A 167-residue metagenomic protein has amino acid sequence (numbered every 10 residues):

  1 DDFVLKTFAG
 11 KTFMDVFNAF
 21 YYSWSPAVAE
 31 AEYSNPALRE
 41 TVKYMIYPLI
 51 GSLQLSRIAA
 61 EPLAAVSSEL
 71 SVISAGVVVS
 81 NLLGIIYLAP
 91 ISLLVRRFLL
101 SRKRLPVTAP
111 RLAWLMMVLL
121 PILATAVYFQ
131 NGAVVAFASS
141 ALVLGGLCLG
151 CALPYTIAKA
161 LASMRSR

Functional and structural regions predicted by a protein language model:
D1-R167: Long, compositionally biased charged/polar accessory segments in the mid-to-C-terminal portions of proteins
